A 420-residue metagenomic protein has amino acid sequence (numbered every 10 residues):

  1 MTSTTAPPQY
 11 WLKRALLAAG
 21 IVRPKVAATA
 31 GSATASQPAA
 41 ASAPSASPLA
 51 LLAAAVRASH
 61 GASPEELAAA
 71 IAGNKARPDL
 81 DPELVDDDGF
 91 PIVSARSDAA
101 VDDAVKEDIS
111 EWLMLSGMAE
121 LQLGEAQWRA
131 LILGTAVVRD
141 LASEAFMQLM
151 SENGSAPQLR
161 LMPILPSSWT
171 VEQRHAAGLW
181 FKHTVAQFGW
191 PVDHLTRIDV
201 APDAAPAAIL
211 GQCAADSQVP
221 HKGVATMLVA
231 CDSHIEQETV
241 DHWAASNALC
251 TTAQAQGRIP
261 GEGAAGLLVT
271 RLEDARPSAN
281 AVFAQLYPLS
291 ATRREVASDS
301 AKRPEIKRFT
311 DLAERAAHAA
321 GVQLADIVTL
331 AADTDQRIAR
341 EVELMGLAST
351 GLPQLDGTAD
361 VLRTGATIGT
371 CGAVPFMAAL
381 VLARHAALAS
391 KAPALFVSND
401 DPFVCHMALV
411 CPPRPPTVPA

Functional and structural regions predicted by a protein language model:
M1-G211, A215-K222, C231-D232, D241-A420: Conserved "HGTGT" condensation-loop signature of ketosynthase/thiolase-family condensing enzymes that catalyze
A225: A short, conserved acidic/glycine-rich loop-to-beta-strand motif that forms the donor nucleotide-sugar/metal
E238: Active-site-adjacent substructure of cysteine-protease-like catalytic cores
